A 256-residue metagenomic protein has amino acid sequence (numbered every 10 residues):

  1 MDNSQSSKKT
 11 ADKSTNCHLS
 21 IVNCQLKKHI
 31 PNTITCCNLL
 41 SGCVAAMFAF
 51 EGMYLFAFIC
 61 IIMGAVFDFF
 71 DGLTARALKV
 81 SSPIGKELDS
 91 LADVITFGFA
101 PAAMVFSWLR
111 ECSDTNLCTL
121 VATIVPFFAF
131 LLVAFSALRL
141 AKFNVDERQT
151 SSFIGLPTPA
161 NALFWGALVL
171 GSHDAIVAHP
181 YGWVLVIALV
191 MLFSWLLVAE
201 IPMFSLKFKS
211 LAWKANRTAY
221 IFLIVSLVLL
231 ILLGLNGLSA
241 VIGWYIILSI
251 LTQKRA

Functional and structural regions predicted by a protein language model:
M1-F69, A240-V241, T252: Topogenic membrane-insertion module of multi-pass membrane proteins
D2-K13, T150-A256: C-terminal membrane-associated helical module and adjoining short loops/tails
N23-T33, M53, L78-L88, L117-F127 (+4 more regions): Membrane-interfacial loop-to-transmembrane-helix junctions in polytopic alpha-helical membrane proteins
Q25-I34, S41-L55, I59, C118-S151 (+2 more regions): "…together with the soluble PPM/PP2C metallo-phosphatase catalytic core" -> "…together with the soluble PPM/PP2C
P31-T35, A77-A141: Multi-pass membrane catalytic core of lipid/isoprenoid biosynthesis enzymes
N38, G42-A45, A100-A103, L132 (+6 more regions): Helical transmembrane-bundle signal
L40, V66, F70-T74, L91 (+1 more regions): Active-site His/Glu-centered metal-binding helix of metallohydrolases
V44-I59, P101-F127, L168-L185, L232-N236: Helix-coil boundary and interhelical linker segments in multi-pass alpha-helical membrane proteins
